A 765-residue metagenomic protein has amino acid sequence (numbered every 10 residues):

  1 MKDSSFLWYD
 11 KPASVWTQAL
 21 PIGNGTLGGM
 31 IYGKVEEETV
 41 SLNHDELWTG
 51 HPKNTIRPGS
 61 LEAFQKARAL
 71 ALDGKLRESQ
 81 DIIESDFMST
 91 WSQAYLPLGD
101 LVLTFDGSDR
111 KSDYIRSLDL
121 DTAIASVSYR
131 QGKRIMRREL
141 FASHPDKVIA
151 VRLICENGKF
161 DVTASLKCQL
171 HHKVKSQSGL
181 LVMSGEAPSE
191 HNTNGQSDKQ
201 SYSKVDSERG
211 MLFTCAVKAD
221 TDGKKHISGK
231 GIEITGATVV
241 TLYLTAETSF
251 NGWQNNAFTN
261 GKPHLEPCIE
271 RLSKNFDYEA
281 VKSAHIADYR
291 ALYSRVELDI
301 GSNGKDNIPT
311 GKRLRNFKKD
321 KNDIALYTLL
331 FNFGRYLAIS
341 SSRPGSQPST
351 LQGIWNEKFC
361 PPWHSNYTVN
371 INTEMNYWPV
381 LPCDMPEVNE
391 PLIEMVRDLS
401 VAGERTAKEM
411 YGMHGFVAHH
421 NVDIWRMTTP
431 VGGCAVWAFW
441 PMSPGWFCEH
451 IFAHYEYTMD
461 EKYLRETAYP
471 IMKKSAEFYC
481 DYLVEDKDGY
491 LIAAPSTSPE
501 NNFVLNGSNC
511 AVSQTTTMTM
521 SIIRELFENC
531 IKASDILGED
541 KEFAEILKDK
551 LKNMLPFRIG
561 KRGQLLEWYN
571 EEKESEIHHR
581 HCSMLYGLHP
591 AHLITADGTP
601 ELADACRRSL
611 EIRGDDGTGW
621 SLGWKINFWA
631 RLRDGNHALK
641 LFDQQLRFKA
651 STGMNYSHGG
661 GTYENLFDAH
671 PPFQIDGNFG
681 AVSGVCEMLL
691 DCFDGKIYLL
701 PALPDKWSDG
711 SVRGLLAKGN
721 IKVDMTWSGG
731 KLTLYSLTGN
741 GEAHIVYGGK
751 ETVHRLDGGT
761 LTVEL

Functional and structural regions predicted by a protein language model:
M1-V436, I451-Y455, K473-A476, Y490-L491 (+8 more regions): Aromatic-residue-lined binding/catalytic grooves and analogous aromatic/hydrophobic interfacial grooves in multimeric
D86-R110, I675-K718, K722: Catalytic cores of secreted or luminal carbohydrate-active enzymes
P348-N366, E485-E500, L666, L699-S711: Short, surface-exposed recognition loops and adjoining beta-strand edges that mediate ligand/DNA contacts, enriched
G353, E357, A493, N501 (+2 more regions): C-terminal catalytic domain of Rieske-type non-heme iron oxygenases
I371-L381, P441-F452, M518-E528, S583-H592 (+2 more regions): Well-ordered alpha-helical segments within folded domains of soluble proteins
E461, R465-Y482, R524, W629-Q645: Extended amphipathic alpha-helical segments enriched in small hydrophobics
K474-A533: Acidic/histidine-rich catalytic neighborhood
